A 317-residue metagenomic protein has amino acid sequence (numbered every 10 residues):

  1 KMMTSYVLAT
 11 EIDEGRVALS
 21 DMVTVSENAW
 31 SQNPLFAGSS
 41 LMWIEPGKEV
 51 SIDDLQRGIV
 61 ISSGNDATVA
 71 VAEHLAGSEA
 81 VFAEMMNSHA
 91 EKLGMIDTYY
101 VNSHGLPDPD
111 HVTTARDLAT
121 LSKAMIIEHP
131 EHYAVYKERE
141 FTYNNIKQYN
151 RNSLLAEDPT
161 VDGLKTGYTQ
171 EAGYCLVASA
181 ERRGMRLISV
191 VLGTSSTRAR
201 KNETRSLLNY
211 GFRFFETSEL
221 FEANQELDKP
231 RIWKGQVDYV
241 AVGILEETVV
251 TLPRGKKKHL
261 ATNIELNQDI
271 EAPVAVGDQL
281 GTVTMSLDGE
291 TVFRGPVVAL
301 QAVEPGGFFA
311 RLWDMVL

Functional and structural regions predicted by a protein language model:
M2-A119, K123-E128: Active-site-adjacent loops and short helices of periplasmic peptidoglycan-processing enzymes
M95-Y99, P107-L317: Domain-terminus/edge residues, biased toward the C-terminal soluble/receptor-binding domains of extracytoplasmic
